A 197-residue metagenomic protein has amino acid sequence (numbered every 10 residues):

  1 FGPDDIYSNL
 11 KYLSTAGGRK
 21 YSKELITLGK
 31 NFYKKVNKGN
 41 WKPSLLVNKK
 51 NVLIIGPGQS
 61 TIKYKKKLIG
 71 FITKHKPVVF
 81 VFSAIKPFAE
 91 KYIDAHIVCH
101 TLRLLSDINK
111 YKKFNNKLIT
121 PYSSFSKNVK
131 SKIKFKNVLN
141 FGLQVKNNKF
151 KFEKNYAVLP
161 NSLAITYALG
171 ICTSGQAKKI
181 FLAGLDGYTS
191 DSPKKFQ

Functional and structural regions predicted by a protein language model:
F1-Q197: Metal-ion/cofactor- or nucleotide/acyl-coenzyme-handling active-site neighborhoods
